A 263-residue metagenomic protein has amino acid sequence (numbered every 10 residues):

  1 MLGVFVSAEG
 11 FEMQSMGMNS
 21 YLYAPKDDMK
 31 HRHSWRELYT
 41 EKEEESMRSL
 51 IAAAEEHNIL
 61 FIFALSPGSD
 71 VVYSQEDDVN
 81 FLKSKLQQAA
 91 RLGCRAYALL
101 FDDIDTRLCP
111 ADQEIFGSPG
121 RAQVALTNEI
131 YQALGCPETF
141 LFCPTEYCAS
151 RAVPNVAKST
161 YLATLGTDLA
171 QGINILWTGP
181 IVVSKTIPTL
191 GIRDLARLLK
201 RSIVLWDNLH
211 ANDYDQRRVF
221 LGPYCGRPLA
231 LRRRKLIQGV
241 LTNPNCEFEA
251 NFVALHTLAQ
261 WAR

Functional and structural regions predicted by a protein language model:
M1-D78, L82-K85, R91-R95: Feature activates predominantly on carbohydrate-active enzymes
G10, L50, K83-L86, T164 (+2 more regions): Generic structural signal for short, flexible, solvent-exposed coil/loop and linker residues
K26, D102, N245: Flexible loop residues that form catalytic and substrate-binding hotspots at small-molecule/glycan-binding clefts
K30-H31, V71, T106, S150 (+1 more regions): Generic structural signal for helix capping and beta-alpha/helix-loop junctions
R95, C109-A262: Catalytic-core regions of glycoside hydrolase
A98: Hydrophobic "anchor" residues on beta-strands that sit immediately upstream of conserved functional sites
F101-R107: Short, conserved phosphate-binding/catalytic loop or strand-edge motifs used in phosphoryl-/nucleotidyl-transfer
